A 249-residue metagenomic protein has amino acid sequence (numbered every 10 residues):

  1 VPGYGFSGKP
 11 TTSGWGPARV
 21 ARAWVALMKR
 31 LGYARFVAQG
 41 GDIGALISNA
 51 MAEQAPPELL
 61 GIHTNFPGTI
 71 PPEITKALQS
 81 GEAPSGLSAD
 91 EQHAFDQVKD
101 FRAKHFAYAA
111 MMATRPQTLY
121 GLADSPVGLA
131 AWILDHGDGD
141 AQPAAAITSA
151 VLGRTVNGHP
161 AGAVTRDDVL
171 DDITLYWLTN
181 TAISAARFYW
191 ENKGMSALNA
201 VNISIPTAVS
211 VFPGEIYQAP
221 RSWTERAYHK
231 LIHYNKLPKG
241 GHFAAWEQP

Functional and structural regions predicted by a protein language model:
P2-G5, T69, G241: Alpha/beta-hydrolase active-site loop signature
P2-W15, N49: Glycine-rich "HGGG/HGxG" loop immediately N-terminal to the catalytic nucleophile of the alpha/beta-hydrolase
G8-T11, E73-L78, A144-A145, R221-S222: Short aromatic-enriched loop/helix-cap "lid" or pocket-rim segments at secondary-structure transitions that line
T12-R30: Alpha/beta-hydrolase active-site loop
V20, A77-R115, N199-N202: The feature captures the conserved acid-bearing segment of alpha/beta-hydrolase catalytic domains
V25-A26, A34-A38, E58-H63, Y120 (+3 more regions): Beta-sheet entry/capping signal
L31-F95: Conserved hydrolase catalytic core segment
A110-P249: C-terminal subdomain of alpha/beta-hydrolase-fold enzymes, centered on the catalytic histidine and its supporting
